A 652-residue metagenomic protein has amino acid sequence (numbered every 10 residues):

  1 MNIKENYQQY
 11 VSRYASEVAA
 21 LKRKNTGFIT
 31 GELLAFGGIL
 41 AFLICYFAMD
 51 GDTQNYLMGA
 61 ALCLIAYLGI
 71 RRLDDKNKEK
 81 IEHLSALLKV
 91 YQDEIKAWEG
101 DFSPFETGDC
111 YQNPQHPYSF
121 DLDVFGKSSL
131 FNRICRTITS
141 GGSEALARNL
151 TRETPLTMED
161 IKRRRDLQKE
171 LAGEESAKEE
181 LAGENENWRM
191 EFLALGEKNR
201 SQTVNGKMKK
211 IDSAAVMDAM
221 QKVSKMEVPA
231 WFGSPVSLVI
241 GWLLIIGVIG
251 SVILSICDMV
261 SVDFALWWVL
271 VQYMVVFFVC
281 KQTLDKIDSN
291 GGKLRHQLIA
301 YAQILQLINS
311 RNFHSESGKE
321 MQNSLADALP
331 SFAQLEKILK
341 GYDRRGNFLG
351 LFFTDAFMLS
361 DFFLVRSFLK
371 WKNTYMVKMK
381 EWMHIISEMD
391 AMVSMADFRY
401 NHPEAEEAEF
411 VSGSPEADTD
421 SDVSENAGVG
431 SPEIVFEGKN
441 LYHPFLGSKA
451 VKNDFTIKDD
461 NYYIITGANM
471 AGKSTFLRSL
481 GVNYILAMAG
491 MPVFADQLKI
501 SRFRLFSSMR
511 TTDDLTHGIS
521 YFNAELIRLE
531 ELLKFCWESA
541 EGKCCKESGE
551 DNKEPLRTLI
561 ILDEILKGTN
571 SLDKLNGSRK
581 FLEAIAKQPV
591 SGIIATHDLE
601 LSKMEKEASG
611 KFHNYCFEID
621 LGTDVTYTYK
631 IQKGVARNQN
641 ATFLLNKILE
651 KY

Functional and structural regions predicted by a protein language model:
M1-A468, T475-R504, I527, E538: Alpha-helical coupling/stalk and coiled-coil linker elements that connect catalytic or binding modules and transmit
M395, P403-Y652: ATPase nucleotide-binding head domains, primarily ABC-like/P-loop NTPase cores
